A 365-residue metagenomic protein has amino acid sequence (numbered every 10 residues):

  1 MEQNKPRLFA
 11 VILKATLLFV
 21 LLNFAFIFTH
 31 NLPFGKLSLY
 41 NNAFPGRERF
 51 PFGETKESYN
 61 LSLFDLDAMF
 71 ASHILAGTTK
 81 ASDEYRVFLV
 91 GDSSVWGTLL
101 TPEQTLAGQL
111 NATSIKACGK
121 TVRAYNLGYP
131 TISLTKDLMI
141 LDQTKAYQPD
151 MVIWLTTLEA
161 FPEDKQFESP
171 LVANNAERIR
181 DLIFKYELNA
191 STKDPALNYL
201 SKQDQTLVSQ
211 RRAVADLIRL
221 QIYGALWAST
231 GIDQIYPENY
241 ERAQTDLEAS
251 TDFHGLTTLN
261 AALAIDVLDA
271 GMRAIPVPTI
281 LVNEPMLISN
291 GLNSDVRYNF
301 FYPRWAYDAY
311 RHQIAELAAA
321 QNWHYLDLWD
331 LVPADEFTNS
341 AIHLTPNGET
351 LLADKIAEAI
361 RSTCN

Functional and structural regions predicted by a protein language model:
M1-R7: N-terminal Lys/Arg-rich, disordered targeting/topogenic segments
V11-T29: Hydrophobic membrane-insertion alpha-helices, especially the h-region of bacterial N-terminal signal peptides
N31-C118, D335-E336: Membrane/wall-proximal cationic-aromatic binding patches
A76-Q166: Membrane-embedded segments
S93-L100, N126-P130, G255-T258, F301-R304 (+1 more regions): Second-shell loop/turn segments in exported
N126-G128, N283, D327-D330: Residue-level recognition of beta-strand->loop/alpha-helix junctions
P162-Y310, P333-A334: Serine-dependent acyl-ester chemistry module
I288-N365: Catalytic His-Asp segment of secreted/periplasmic serine-dependent ester chemistry enzymes
